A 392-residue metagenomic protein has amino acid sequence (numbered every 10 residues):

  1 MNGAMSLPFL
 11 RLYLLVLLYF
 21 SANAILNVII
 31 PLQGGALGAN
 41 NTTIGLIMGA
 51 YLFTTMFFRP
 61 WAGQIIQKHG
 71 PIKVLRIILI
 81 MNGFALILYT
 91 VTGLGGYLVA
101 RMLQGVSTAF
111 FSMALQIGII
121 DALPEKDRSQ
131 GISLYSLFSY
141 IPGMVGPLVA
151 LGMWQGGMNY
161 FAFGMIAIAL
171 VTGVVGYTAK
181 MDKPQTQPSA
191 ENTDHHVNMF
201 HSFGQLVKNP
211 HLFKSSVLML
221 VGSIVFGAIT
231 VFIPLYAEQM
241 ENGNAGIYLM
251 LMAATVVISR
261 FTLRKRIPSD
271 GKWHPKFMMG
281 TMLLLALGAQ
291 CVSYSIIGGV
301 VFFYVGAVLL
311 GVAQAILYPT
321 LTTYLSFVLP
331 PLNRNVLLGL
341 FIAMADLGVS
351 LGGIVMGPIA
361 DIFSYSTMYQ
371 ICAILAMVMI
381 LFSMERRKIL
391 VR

Functional and structural regions predicted by a protein language model:
M1-S6, D182-S216: Juxtamembrane intracellular "pre-TM" segments in multi-pass secondary transporters
G3-I47, L52, H211-L218, S223-Y236 (+1 more regions): Helix-loop boundary and gating motifs at the non-cytosolic
G49-A62, M250-T262: Central cavity-lining transmembrane alpha-helices of secondary-active solute carriers, predominantly the Major
F58-G70, S259-W273: Helix-to-loop junctions at the C-terminal end of transmembrane segments in multipass secondary transporters
K73-I87, K276-Q290: Structural signature of the two symmetry-related core transmembrane helices
G95-Q104, V301-L309: Paired small-residue
M102-S139: Cytoplasmic helix-loop-helix junction between adjacent transmembrane helices in 12-TM secondary transporters
F161-T178, Y369-E385: Symmetry-related core transmembrane helices of the 12-TM Major Facilitator Superfamily/SLC fold
